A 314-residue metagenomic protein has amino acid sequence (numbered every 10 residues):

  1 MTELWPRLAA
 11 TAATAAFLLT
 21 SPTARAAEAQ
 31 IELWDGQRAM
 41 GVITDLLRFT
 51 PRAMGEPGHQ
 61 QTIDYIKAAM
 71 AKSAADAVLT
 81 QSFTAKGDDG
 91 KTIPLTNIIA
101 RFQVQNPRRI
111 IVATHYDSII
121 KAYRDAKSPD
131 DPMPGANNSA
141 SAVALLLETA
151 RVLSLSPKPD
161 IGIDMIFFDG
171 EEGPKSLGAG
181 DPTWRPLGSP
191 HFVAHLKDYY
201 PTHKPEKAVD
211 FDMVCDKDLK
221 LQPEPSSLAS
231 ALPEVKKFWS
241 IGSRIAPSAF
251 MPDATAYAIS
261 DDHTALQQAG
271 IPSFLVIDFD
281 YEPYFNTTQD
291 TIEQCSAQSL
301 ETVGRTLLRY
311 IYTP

Functional and structural regions predicted by a protein language model:
A9-T20: Bacterial N-terminal signal peptides
P22-A26: Sec/Tat signal peptide C-region and signal peptidase I cleavage site
E28-L33, L47-G58, A85-D88, S128-A140 (+5 more regions): Second-shell loop/turn segments in exported
L33, P51, G58, T80 (+2 more regions): Active-site-adjacent substrate-binding region of metalloamidase/peptidase-like peptide-processing proteins
R38-D45, Q61-A69, S141-E148, L187-H191 (+6 more regions): Extracytoplasmic/secreted proteins, especially bacterial periplasmic and envelope-associated proteins
V42-Q105: A non-catalytic alpha/beta surface segment that caps or lines the substrate-entry region of metallo-dependent hydrolase
R52-M54, T84-G87, V104-N106, Y116-I120 (+5 more regions): Solvent-exposed loop/turn segments at secondary-structure junctions within structured extracellular/periplasmic domains
D130-P233: Acidic/histidine-rich catalytic neighborhood of metal-dependent amide-processing enzymes
